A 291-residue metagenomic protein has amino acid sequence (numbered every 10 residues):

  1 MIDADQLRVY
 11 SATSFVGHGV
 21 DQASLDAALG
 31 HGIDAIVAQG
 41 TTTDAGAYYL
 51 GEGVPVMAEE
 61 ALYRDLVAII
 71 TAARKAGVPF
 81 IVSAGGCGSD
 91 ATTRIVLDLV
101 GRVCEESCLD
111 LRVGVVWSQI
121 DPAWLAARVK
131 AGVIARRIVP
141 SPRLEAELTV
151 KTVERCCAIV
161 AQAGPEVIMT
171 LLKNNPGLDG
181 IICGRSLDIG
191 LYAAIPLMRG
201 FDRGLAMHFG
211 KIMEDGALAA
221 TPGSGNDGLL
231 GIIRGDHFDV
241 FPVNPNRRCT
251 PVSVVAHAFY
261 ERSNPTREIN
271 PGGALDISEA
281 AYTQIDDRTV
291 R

Functional and structural regions predicted by a protein language model:
M1-A131, R136-R137, E145-G180, E268-R291: Metallocofactor- and cofactor-centric catalytic cores in central/energy metabolism, strongly enriched
I2-H18, I159, L191-R291: Small-residue-enriched flexible segments
Q39-G40, S83-A84, G164, L187-I189 (+1 more regions): Residue-level signal for functionally critical sites in structured catalytic/ligand-binding pockets
S89, D188, A194: Short, electropositive, low-hydrophobicity segments enriched in small/polar residues
S107-G114, R136-P140, F201-M213: Acidic, His- and aromatic-enriched active-site or binding-groove loops in soluble protein domains that engage sugars
V115-W117, R185, P242-N244: Short, structured patches in soluble enzyme cores that scaffold and shape functional sites
P176-G190: Glycine-rich phosphate-binding loop
